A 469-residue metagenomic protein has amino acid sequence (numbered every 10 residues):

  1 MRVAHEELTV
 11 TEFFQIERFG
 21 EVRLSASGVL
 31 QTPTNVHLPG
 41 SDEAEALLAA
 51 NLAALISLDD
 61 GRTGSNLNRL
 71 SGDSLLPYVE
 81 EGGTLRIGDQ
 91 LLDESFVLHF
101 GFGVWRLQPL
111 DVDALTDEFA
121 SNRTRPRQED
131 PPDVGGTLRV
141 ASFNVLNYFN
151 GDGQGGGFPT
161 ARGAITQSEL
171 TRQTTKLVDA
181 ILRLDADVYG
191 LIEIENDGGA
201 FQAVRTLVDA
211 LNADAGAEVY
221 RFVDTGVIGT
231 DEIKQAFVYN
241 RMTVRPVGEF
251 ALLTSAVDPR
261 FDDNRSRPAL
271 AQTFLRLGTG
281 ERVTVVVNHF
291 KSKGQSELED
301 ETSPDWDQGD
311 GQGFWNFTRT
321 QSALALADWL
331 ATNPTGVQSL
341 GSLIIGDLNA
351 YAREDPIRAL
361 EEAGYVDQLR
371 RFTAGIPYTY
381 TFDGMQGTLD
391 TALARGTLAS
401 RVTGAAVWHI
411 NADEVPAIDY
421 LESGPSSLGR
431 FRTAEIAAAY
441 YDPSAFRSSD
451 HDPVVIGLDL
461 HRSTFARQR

Functional and structural regions predicted by a protein language model:
M1-A164, S168-V178, L211-A213, V257-D263 (+3 more regions): Extended non-catalytic accessory segments flanking core domains
H5, G64-S65, L75-E94, L98-L107 (+6 more regions): Metal-dependent phosphoester-hydrolase catalytic domains
E81-G82, Q128-E129, P159-L170, D179-A180 (+7 more regions): Second-shell loop/turn segments in exported
L85-I87, A164-T175, E195-R205, G229-E232 (+4 more regions): Soluble non-cytosolic domains of exported or imported proteins
P131-V140, F149, M242-R245, R267-G309 (+1 more regions): Beta-strand-turn-beta hairpins that frame and shape the catalytic cleft of phosphate-ester-processing enzymes
V145, E193-I194, F290, D347-L348: Active-site metal-binding loops of divalent metal-dependent hydrolases
T175-D262, E361-L369: Active-site surface patch of divalent metal-dependent phosphodiester/phosphate bond hydrolases
D310-Q338: A long, amphipathic alpha-helix that forms part of the scaffold/cap immediately adjacent to metal-dependent active
